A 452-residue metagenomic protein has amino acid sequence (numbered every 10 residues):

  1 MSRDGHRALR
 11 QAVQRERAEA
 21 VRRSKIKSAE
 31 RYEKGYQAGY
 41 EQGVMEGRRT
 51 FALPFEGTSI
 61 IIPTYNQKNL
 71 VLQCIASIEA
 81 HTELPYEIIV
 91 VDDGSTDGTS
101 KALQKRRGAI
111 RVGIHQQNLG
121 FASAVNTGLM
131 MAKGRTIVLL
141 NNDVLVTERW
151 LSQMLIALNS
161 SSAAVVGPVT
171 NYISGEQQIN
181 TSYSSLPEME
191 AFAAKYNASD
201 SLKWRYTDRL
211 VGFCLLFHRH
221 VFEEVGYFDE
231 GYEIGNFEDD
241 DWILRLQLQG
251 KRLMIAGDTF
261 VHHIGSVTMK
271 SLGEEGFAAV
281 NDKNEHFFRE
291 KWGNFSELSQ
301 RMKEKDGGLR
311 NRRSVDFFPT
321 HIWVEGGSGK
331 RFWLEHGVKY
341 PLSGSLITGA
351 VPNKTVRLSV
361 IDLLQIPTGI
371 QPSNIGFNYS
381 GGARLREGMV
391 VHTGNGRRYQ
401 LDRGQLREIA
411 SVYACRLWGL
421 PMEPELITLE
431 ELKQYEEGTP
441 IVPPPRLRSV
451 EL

Functional and structural regions predicted by a protein language model:
S2-S77: N-proximal low-complexity "stem/linker" segments adjacent to membrane-targeting elements
A76-P85: Short, acidic, metal-binding catalytic loop of nucleotide-sugar glycosyltransferases
S77, D92-K101, Q117: A conserved acidic beta->alpha catalytic loop
H115-A132: Glycine-rich, basic loop-to-helix element that forms the pyrophosphate-binding segment of sugar-nucleotide handling
I137: Short aromatic/hydrophobic "clamp" motif used to bind/position activated sugar donors
V144-Y183: Conserved donor NDP-sugar-binding/catalytic core segment of glycosyltransferases
S185-T207: Short, flexible, basic/aromatic active-site loop/helix in glycosyltransferases
L298-L452: Short, surface-exposed polybasic-aromatic patches that bind anionic ligands, especially phosphate groups
